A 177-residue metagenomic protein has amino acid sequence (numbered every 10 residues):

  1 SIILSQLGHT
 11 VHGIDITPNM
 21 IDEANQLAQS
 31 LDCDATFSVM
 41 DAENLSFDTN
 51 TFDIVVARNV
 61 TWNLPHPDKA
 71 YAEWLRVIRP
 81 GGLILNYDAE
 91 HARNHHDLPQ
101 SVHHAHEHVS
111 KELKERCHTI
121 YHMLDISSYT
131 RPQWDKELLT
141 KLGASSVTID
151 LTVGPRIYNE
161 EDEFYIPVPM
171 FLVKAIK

Functional and structural regions predicted by a protein language model:
S1-N44: Class I SAM-dependent methyltransferase SAM/SAH-binding core
M40-V55: A short acidic, Gly/Pro-enriched loop at the edge of an enzyme's catalytic core that lines a small-molecule cofactor
D53-P67: A short SAM/SAH-binding and catalytic strip from SAM-dependent methyltransferases
D68-L83: A short glycine-rich, Lys/Arg-flanked "PGG" loop and its adjoining helix->strand segment in the class I
L83-K114: Conserved class I S-adenosyl-L-methionine
D125-G143, I149-D150: Short alpha-helix
K141-S145, T152, N159-K177: Core SAM-dependent methyltransferase catalytic element
